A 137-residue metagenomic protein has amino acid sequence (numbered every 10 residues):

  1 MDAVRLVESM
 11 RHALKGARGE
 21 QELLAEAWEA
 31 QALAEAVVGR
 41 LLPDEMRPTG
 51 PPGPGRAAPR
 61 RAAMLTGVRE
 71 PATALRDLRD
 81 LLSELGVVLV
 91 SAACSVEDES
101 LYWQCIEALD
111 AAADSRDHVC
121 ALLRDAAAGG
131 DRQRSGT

Functional and structural regions predicted by a protein language model:
M1-E45: Leu/Val/Ala/Ile-rich N-terminal alpha-helices, chiefly Sec-type signal peptides and the beginnings
M1-V4, E8, W28-E35, R76-G86 (+1 more regions): Generic structural signal for well-ordered, non-transmembrane alpha-helical segments in soluble/cytosolic regions
D2-L14, E29, M64-L75, E84 (+2 more regions): Surface-exposed peri-terminal alpha-helical interaction modules
G19, E26, D44-P54, A128 (+1 more regions): Intrinsic low-complexity, intrinsically disordered segments enriched in polar/basic residues
E35-A63: Alpha-helical segments in soluble extracytoplasmic regions
G55-C105: Amphipathic protein-protein interaction modules
E84, V88-T137: Preference for long, well-ordered alpha-helical segments
